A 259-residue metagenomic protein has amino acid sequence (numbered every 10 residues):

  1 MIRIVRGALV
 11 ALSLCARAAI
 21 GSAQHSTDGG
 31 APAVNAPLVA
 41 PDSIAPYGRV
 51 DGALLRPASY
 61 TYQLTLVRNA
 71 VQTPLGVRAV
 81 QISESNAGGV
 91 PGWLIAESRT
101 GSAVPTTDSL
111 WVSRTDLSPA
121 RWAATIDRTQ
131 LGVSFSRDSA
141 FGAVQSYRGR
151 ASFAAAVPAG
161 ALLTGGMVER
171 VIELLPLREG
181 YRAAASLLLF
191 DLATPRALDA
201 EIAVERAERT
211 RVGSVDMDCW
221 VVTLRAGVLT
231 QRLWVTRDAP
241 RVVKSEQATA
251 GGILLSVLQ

Functional and structural regions predicted by a protein language model:
M1-R6: Positively charged n-region of N-terminal signal peptides that target proteins for export
G7-R17: Bacterial N-terminal signal peptides
A18-A23: Boundary at the C-terminal end of the N-terminal hydrophobic targeting segment
H25-S139, V144-S146, G180-Q259: Acidic, serine/threonine-rich low-complexity disordered tracts
Y147-Y181: Surface-exposed beta-loop interaction hotspot
